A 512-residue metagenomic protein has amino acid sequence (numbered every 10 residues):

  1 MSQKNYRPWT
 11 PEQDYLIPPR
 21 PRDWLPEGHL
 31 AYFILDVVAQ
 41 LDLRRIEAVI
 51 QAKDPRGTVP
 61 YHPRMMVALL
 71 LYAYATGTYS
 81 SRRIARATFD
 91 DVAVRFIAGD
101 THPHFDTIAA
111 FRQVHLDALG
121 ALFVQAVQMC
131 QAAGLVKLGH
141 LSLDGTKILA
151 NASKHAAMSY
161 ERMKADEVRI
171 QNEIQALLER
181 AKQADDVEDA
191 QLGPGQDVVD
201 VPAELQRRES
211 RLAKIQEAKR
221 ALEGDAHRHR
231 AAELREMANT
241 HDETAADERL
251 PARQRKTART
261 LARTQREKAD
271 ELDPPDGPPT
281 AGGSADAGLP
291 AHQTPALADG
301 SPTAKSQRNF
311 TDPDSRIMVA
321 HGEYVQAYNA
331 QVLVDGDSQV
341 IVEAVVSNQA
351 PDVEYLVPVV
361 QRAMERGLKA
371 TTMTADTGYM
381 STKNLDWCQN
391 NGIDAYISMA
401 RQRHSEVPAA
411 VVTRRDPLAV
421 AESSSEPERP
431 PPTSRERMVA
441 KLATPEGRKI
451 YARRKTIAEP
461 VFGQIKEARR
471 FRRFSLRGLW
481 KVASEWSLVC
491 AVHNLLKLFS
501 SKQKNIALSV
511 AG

Functional and structural regions predicted by a protein language model:
S2, P8, L70, T78-D90 (+1 more regions): Anion-binding and metal-coordination hotspots
S2-Y32: Hydrophobic alpha-helical membrane-insertion signals
R20, D42-R45, S159: Short, solvent-exposed coil/turn linker segments
E27-L71, T76: Basic, short loop/linker segments at the boundary and entry of helix-turn-helix/winged-helix-like folds
D42-R44, K53-T58, P63, A87-D100 (+2 more regions): Helical catalytic core of nucleic-acid polymerases
